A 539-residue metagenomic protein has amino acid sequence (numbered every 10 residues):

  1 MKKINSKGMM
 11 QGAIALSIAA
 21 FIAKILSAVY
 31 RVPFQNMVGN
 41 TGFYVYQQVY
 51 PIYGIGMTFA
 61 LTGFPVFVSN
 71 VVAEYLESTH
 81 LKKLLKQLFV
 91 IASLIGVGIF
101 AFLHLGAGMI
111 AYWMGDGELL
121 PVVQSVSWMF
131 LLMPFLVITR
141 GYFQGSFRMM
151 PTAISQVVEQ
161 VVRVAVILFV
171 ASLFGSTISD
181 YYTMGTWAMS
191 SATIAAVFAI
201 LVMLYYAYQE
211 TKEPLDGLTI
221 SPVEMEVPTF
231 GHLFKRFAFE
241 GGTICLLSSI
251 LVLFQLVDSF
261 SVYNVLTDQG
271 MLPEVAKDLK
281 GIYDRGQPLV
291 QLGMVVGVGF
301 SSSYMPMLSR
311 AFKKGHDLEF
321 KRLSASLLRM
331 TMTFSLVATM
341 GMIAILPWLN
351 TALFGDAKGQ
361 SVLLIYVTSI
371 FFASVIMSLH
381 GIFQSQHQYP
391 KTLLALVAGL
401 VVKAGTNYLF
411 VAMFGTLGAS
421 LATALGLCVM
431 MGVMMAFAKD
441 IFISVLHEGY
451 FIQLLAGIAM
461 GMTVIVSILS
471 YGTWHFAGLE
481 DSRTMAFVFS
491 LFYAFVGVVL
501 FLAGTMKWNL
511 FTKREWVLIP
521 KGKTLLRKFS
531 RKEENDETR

Functional and structural regions predicted by a protein language model:
M1-L26, M225-L251, R514-R539: N-terminal membrane topogenesis motif
I4-V66, H104, T243-N264: Signature of the first transmembrane helix
A15, Y44-L61, T243, V275-G297 (+1 more regions): Alpha-helical transmembrane segments of polytopic membrane transporters and translocases
A73-V90, D278-I365: Specific pore-lining/lateral-gate transmembrane helices of multi-pass inner-membrane transport and insertion machines
P134-S155, T368-V397: Membrane-interface junctions at transmembrane-helix termini in multi-pass inner-membrane proteins
M150, V161-Y206, P390, L400-G432 (+2 more regions): Membrane-interface helix-loop junctions in multi-pass transport and translocation proteins
V170-F174, S190, I194-M225, L427-F476 (+1 more regions): C-terminal transmembrane helix end/exit motif
T267, S470-R539: Membrane-proximal transmembrane or re-entrant/amphipathic helices at the cytosolic face
